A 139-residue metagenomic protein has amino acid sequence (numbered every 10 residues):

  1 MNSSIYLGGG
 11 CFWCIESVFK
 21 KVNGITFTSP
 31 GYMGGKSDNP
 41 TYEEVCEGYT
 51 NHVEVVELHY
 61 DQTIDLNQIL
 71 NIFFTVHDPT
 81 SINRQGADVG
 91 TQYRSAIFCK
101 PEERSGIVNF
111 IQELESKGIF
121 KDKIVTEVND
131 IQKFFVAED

Functional and structural regions predicted by a protein language model:
M1-D139: Flexible coil/turn and secondary-structure edge motifs
